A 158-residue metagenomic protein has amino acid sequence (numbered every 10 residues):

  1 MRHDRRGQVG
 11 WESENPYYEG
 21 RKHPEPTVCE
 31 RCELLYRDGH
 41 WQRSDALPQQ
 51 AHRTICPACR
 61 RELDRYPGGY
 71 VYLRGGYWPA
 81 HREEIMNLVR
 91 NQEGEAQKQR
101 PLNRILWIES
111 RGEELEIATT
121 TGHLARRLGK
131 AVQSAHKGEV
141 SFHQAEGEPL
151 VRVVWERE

Functional and structural regions predicted by a protein language model:
M1-D64: N-terminal cysteine/histidine-rich coordination modules
R2, R6, R21, N91-Q97 (+4 more regions): Long C-terminal interaction/binding lobes of large macromolecular proteins
R6-V9, L35, P48-H52, I85-L88 (+3 more regions): A short linear-motif detector with a strong N-terminal bias
P24, G68-Y70, E114, K137 (+1 more regions): Broad gene-expression machinery/nucleic-acid interaction feature
E62-L124: Extended interfacial segments that mediate partner engagement and assembly in macromolecular machines
